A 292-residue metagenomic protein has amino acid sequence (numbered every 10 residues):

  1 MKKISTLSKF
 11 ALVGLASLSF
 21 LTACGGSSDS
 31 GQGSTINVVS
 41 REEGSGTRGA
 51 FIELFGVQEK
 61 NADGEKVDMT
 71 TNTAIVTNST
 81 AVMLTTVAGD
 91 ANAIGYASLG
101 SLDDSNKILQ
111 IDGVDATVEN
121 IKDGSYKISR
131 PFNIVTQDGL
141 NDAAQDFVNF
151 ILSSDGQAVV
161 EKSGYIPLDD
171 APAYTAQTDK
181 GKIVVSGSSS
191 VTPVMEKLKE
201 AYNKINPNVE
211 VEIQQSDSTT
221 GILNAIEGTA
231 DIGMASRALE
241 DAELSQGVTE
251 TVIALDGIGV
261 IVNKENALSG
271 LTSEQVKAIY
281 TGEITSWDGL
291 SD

Functional and structural regions predicted by a protein language model:
K2-A11: Bacterial N-terminal signal peptides that target proteins for export
F10-V13, K277-A278: Short linear motifs in low-complexity, proline-biased tails and propeptides
G14-L18: Alpha-helical transmembrane segments
S19-A23: C-terminal motif of bacterial Sec signal peptides marking the signal peptidase cleavage site
C24-D292: Exported/periplasmic ABC-transporter solute-binding proteins
